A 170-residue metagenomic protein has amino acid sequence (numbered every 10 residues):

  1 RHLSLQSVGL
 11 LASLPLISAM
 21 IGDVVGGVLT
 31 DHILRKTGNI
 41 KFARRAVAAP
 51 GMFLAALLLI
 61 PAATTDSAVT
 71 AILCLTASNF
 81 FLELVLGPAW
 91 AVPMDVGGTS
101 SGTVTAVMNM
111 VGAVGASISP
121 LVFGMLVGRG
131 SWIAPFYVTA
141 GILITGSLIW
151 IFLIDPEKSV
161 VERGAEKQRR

Functional and structural regions predicted by a protein language model:
S4, K41-A46, M125-I142: A membrane-interface helix-boundary motif in multi-pass transporters
L5-Q6, G98-M108: Loop-to-transmembrane helix entry/capping segments in MFS-fold secondary transporters and related SLC/MFSD carriers
V8-L34, G51: Transmembrane alpha-helices of Major Facilitator/SLC transporters
S13-I17, T76, F80, A106-V114: Transmembrane alpha-helical cores of Major Facilitator Superfamily
L29-T30, L34, V122-S131: Interfacial helix-cap and linker-helix signal at transmembrane-aqueous boundaries of multi-pass secondary transporters
L34-K36, V92-G102: Paired intracellular helix-loop junctions of major facilitator superfamily
K41-A89: C-terminal transmembrane helical hairpin of 12-TM major facilitator-type secondary transporters
A56-T64, V96, A140-E166: Multi-pass alpha-helical transporter architecture, strongest for 12-TM Major Facilitator/SLC carriers used
